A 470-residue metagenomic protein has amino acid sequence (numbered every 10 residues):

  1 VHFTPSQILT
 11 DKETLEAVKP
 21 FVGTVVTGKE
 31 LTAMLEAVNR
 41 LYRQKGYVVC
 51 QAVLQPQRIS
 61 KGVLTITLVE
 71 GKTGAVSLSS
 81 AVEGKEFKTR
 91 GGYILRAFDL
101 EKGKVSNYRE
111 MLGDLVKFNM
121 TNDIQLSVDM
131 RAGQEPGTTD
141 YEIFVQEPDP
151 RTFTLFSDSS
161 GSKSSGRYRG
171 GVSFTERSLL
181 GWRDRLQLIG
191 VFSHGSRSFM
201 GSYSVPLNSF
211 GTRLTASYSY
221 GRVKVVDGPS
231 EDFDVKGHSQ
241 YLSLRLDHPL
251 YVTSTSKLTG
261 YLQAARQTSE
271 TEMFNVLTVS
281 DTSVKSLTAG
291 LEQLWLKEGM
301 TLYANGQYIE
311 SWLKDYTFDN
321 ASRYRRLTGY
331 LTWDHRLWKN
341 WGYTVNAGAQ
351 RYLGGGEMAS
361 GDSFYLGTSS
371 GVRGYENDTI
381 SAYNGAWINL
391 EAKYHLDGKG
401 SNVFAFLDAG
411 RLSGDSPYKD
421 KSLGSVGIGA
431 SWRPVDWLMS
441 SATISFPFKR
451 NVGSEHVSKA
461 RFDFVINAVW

Functional and structural regions predicted by a protein language model:
V1-G161, I189-S198, L327, A347-A349: Periplasmic polypeptide-binding modules associated with outer-membrane biogenesis and secretion
L126, R151-F153, L180-L186, S209-T215 (+6 more regions): Repeated loop/turn-to-beta-strand initiation elements of outer-membrane beta-barrel proteins
G137, G166-G170, G195-F199, H238-L242 (+6 more regions): Residues that define the transmembrane beta-barrel architecture of outer-membrane proteins
R151-G161, V172-S178, W182-H194, F199-G201 (+6 more regions): Transmembrane beta-strand segments that form the barrel wall of outer-membrane beta-barrel proteins
F174, A430-P434, M439, I444 (+1 more regions): Outer-membrane beta-barrel "beta-signal"
E176-L180, S202-S209, D247-T253, A289-G299 (+7 more regions): Outer-membrane beta-barrel proteins
S219-P249, T253, Q267-F274, I444-R461: Outer-membrane beta-barrel translocator/channel fold
E270-N402, F406-A409, S413-G414, E455-H456: C-terminal outer-membrane beta-barrel translocator/porin domains of Gram-negative envelope proteins and their
